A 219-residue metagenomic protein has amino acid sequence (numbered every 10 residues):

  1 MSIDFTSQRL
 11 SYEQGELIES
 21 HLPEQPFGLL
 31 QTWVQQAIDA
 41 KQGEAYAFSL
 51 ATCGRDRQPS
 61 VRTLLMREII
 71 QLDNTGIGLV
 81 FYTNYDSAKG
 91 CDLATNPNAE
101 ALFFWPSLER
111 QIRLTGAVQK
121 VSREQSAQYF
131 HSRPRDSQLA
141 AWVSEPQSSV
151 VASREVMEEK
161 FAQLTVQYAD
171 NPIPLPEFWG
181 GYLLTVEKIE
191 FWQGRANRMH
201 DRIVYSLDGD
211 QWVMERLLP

Functional and structural regions predicted by a protein language model:
M1-P219: Binding-site signature for planar aromatic cofactors or substrates
